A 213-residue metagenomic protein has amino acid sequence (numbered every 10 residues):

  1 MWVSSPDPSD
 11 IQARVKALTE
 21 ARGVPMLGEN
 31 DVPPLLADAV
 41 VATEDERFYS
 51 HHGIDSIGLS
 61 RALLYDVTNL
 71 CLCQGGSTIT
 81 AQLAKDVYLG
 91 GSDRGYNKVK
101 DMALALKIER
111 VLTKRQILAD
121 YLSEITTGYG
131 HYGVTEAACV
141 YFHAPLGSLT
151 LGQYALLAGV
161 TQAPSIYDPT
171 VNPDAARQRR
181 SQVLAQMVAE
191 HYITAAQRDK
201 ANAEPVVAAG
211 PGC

Functional and structural regions predicted by a protein language model:
M1-C213: Juxtamembrane regions of bacterial inner-membrane/periplasmic proteins, predominantly the peptidoglycan biogenesis
